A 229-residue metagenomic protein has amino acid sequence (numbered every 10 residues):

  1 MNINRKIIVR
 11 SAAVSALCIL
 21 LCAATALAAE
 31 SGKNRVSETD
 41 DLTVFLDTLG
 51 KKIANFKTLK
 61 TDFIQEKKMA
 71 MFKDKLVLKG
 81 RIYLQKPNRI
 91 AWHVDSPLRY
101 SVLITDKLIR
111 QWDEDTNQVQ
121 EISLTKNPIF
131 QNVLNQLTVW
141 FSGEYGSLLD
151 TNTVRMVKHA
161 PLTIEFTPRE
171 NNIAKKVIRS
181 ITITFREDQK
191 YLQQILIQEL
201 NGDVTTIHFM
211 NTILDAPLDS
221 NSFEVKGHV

Functional and structural regions predicted by a protein language model:
M1-V9: N-terminal secretory signal peptides that target proteins for export/translocation
A12-A23: Bacterial N-terminal signal peptides
A24-E30: Boundary at the C-terminal end of the N-terminal hydrophobic targeting segment
E30-K52: Short N-terminal segments immediately surrounding and downstream of signal-peptide cleavage
S37-E38, G50-K67, K73-K75, D113-N172 (+1 more regions): Flexible, processing/modification-adjacent segments and terminal tails in exported/periplasmic/extracellular proteins
V77-K79, L98, T105, K176-S180 (+1 more regions): Short, surface-exposed coil-to-beta transition loops
R81-N132, T205: An acidic-aromatic
Y145-V229: Gly/Pro-enriched, hydrophobic low-complexity segments that function as extracytoplasmic propeptides/linkers
